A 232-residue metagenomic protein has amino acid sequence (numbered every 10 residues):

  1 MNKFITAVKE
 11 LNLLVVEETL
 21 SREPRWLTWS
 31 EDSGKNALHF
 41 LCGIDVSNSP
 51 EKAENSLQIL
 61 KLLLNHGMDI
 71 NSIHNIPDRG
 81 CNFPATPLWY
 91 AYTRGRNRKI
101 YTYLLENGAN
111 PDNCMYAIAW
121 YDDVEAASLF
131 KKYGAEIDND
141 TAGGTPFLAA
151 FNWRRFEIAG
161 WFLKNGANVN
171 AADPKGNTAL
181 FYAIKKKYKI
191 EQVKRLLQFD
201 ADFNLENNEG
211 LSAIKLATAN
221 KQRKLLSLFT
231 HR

Functional and structural regions predicted by a protein language model:
M1-F4, W29-S47, I73-Y90, N110-W120 (+3 more regions): Ankyrin-repeat boundary/"N-cap" motif
M1-F40, L129: N-terminal segments that cap or nucleate solenoid repeat domains
T6-L11, F40-E54, N82-T86, Y90-N97 (+4 more regions): Ankyrin repeat A-helix N-terminal signature
V15, N55-I59, K99-I100, E125-A126 (+3 more regions): Conserved ankyrin/ankyrin-like repeat signature
L20-W26, Q58-D69, T102-N110, S128-E136 (+3 more regions): Ankyrin repeat domain, specifically the short helix-to-loop turn at the C-terminus of the second helix of each repeat
G34, K52-L64, G80-Y90, K99-T102 (+1 more regions): Glycine-rich, flexible loop segments associated with nucleotide phosphate handling
Y116-K164, N168-G176: Eukaryotic tandem repeat interaction scaffolds
F203-R232: Leucine-rich solenoid repeat scaffolds
